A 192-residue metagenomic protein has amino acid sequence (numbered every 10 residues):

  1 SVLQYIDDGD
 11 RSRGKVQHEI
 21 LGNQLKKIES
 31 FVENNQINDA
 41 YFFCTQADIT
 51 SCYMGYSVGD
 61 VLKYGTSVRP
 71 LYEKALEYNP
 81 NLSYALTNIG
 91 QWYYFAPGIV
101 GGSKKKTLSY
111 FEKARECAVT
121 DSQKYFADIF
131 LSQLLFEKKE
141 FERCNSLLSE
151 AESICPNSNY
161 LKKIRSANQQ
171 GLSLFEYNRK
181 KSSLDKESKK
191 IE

Functional and structural regions predicted by a protein language model:
S1-G9, Q36-Y56, N81-P97, Q123-Q133 (+1 more regions): Amphipathic alpha-helical repeat scaffolds of TPR domains
R11-G14, G65, K104, F141: TPR-repeat structural position
Q17, L21-Q24, V68, T107 (+1 more regions): Single-residue signature of alpha-solenoid repeat helices
L25-I28, V32-N35, Y72, N79 (+3 more regions): Alpha-helical junction/boundary sensor with strong preference for TPR arrays
I28, S83-Y84, R115-K124, S153-S166: Boundary/linker segments of alpha-helical solenoid repeat arrays
N35, S57-Y64, Y78, V100-S103 (+2 more regions): Short coil/turn linker motifs that delimit alpha-helical repeat modules in TPR/alpha-solenoid proteins
F95-R115: Outer-membrane beta-barrel transmembrane domain signature
F126-F130, L134-E192: Terminal, low-structured helical/coil segments at or just beyond the last alpha-helical repeat
